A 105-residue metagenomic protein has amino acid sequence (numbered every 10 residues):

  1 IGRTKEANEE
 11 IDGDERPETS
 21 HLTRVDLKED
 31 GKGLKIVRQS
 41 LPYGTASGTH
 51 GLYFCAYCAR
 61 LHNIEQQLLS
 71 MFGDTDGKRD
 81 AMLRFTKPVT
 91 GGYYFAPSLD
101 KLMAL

Functional and structural regions predicted by a protein language model:
I1-L105: Long, histidine/aromatic-enriched segments associated with O2/redox biology
